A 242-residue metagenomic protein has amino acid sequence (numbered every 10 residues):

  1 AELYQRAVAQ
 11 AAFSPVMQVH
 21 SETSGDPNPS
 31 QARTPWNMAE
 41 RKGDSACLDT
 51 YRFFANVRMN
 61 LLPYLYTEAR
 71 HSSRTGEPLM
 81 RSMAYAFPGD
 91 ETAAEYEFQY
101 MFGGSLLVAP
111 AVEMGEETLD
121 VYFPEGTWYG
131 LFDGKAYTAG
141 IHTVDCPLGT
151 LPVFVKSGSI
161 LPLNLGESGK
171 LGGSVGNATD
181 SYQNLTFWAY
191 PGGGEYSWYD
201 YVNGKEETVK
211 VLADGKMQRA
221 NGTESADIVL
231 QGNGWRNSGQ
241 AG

Functional and structural regions predicted by a protein language model:
A1-T150, V155-K156, G193-S197, Y201-E206: Catalytic-domain carbohydrate-binding cleft regions of carbohydrate-active enzymes
T150-G242: Accessory, solvent-exposed terminal regions and/or long lumenal/extracellular loops of proteins
